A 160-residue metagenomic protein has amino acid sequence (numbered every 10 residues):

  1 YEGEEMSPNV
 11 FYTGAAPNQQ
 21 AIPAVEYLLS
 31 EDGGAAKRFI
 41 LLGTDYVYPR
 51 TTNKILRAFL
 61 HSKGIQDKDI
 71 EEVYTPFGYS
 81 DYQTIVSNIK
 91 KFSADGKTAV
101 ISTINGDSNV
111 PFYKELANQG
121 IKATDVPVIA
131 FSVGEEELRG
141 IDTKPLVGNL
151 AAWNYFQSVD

Functional and structural regions predicted by a protein language model:
Y1, I101-V110, I129-L138: Ligand-binding clamshell of periplasmic/extracellular solute-binding protein-like
Y1, V10, N149: Short clusters of hydrophobic/aromatic residues that line enzyme substrate/ligand-binding pockets
G3-E5: Gly/Ser-enriched beta-turn/beta-hairpin loop segments
S7, L116-D160: Extracellular/periplasmic periplasmic-binding protein-like sensory domains
P8-Q119, V159: Extracellular/periplasmic Venus flytrap/periplasmic-binding protein
